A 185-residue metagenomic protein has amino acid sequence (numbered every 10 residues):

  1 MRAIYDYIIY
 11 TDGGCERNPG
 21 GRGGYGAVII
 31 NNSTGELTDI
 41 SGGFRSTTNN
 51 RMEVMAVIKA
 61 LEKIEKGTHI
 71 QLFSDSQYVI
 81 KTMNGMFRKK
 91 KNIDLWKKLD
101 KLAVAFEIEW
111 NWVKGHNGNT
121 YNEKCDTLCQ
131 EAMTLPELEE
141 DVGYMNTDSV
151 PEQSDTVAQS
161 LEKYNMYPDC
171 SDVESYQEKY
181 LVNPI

Functional and structural regions predicted by a protein language model:
M1-R51, E62-I64, T68, D126 (+3 more regions): RNase H-like nuclease fold core
Y5-I8, G14-P19, M55-D148: RNase H catalytic domain
F87, E162-N165: Charged/polar, low-hydrophobicity segments characteristic of intrinsically disordered regions and flexible loops
V113, S154-T156, S171, I185: N-terminal cationic amphipathic segment used for targeting or macromolecule association
E152, T156-K163: Intrinsically disordered, low-complexity regulatory segments in eukaryotic proteins
